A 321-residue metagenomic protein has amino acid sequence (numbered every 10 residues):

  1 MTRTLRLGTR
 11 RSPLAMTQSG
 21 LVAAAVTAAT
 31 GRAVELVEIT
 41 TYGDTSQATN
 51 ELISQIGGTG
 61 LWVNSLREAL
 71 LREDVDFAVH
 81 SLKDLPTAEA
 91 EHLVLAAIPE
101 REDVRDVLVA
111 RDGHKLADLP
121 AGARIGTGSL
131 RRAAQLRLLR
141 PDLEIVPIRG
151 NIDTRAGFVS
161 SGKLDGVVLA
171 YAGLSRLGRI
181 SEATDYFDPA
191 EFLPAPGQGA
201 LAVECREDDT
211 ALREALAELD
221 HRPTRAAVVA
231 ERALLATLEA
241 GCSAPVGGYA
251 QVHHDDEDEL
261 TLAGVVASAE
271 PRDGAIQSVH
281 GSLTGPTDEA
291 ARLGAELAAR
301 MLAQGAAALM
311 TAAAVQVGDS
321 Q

Functional and structural regions predicted by a protein language model:
M1-Q55, L138-Q321: Small-molecule-sensing regulatory modules
G20, L71-R72, L82: Short, small/hydrophobic-residue-rich motifs at membrane-helix boundaries and re-entrant hairpins of integral membrane
T49-F77: Short, structured active-site "lid" loops
V75-V79, D165-G166: Short, Asp-centered acidic motifs that coordinate Mg2+ and/or phosphate in catalytic or ligand-binding sites
L82-L85, E91-D142: A conserved helix-loop-strand patch within extracytoplasmic ligand-binding domains of the periplasmic binding
P86-T87, R176: Short glycine-rich, flexible loops that bind phosphorylated cofactors or substrates
